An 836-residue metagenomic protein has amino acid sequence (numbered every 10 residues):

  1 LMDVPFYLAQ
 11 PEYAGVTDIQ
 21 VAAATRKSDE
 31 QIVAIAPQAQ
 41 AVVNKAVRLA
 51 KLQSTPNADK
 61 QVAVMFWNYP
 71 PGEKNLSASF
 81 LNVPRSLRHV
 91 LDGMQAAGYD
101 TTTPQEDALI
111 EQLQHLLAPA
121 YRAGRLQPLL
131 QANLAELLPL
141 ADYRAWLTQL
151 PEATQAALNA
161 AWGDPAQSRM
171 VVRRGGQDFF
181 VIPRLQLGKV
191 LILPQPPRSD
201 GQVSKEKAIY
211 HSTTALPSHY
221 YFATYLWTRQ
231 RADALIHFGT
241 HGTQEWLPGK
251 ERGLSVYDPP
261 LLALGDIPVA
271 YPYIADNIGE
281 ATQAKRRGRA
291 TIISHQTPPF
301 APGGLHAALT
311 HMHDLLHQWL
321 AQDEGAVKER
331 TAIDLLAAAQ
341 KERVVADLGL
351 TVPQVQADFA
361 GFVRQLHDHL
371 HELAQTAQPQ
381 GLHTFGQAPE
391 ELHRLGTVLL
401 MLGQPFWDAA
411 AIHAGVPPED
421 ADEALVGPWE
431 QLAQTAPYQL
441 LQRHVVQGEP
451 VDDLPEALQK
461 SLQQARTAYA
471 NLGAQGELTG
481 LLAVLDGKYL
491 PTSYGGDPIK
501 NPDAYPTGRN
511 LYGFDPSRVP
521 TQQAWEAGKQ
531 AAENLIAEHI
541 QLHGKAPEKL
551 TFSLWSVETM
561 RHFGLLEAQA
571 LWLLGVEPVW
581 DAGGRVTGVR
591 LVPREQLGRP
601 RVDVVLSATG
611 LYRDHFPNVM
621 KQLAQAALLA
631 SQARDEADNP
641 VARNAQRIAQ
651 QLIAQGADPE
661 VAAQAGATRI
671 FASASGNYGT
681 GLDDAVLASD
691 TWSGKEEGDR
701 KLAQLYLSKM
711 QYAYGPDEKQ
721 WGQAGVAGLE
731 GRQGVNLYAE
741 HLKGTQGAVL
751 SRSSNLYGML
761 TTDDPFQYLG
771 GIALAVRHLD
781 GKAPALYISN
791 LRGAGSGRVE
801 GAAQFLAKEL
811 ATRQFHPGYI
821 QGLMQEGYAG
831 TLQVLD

Functional and structural regions predicted by a protein language model:
L1-D836: Ligand/cofactor-recognition surfaces for anionic moieties
